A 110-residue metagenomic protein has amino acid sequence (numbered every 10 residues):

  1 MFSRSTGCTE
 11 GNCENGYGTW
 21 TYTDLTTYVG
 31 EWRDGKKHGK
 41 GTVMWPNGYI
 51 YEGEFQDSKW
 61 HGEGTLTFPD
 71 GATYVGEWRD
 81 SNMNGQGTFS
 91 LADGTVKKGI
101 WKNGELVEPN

Functional and structural regions predicted by a protein language model:
M1-N110: Glycine/tyrosine- and acidic-biased, solvent-exposed loop/turn segments at the edges of beta-strands
